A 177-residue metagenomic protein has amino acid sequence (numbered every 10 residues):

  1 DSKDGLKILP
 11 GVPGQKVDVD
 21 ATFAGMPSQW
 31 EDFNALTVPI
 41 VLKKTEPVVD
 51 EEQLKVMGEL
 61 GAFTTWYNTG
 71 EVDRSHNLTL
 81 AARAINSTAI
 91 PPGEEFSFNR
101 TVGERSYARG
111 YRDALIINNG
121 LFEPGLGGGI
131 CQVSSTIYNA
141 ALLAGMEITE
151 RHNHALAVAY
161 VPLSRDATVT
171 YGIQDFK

Functional and structural regions predicted by a protein language model:
D1-K177: Surface-exposed, secretory/extracytoplasmic low-complexity segments enriched in Ser/Thr/Asn/Gly/Pro
